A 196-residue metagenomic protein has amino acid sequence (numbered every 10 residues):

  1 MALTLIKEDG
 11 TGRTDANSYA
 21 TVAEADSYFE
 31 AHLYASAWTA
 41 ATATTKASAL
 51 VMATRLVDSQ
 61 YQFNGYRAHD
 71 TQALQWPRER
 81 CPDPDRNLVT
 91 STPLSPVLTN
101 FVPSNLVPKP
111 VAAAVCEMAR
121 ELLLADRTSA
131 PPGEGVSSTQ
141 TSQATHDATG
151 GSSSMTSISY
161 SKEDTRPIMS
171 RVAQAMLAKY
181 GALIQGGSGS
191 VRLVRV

Functional and structural regions predicted by a protein language model:
M1-V196: Divalent metal-cofactor coordination and adjacent catalytic microenvironments
